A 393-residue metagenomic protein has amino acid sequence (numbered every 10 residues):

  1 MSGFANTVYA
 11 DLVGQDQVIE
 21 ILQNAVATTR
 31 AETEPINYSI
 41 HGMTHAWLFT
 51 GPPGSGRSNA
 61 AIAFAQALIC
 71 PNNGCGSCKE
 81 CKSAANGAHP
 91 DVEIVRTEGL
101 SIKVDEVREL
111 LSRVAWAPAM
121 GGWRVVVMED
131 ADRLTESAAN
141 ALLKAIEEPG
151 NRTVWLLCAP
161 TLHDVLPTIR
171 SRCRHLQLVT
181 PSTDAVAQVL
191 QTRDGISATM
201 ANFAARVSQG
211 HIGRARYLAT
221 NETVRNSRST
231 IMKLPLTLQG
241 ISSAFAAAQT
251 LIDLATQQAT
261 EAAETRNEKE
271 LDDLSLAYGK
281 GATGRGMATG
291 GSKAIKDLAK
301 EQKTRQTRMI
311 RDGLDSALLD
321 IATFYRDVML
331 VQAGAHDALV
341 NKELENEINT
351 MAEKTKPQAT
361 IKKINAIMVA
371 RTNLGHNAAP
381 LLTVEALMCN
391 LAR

Functional and structural regions predicted by a protein language model:
M1-Q66, S83, R152, P160-A317 (+1 more regions): Charged, glycine-rich active-site and insertion segments that engage polyanionic ligands
Q23-A25, E34-Y38, V104-V125, R133 (+1 more regions): Conserved alpha-helical scaffold flanking the Walker A/P-loop in AAA+ ATPase domains
G42-M43, A85-H89, A119-G122, E136 (+1 more regions): Short loop/turn elements that form and flank the Walker-type P-loop nucleotide-binding site in RecA-like NTPase cores
A65-G76, G150: Post-Walker A helix-loop "phosphate-sensing" segment adjacent to the P-loop in P-loop NTPases
G74-K103, D164-V165: AAA+/P-loop NTPase substrate/partner-engagement loops
A115, N140-L157, P167: Conserved catalytic/switch belt of AAA+ P-loop NTPases
V126, L156-A159: Conserved D-loop beta-strand region of ABC ATPase nucleotide-binding domains
D130-L134, L162: Conserved Walker B
